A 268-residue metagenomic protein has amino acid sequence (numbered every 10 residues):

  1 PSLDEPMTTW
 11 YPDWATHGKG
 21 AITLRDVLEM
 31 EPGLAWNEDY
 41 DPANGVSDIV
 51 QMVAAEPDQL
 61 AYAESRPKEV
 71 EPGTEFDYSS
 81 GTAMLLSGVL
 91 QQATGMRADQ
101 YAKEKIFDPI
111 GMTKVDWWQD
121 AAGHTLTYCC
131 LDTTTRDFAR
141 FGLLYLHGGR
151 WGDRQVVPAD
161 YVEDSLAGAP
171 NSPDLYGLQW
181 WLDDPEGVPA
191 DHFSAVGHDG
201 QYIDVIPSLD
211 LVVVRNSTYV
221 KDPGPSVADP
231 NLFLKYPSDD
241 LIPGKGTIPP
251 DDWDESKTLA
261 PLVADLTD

Functional and structural regions predicted by a protein language model:
P1, V27, F76-I106, F138-L144 (+1 more regions): Alpha-helical scaffold elements that line and support the substrate/ligand-binding pocket of soluble hydrolases
P1-A35, S65, M96-C129, T133: Active-site helix/loop module of the DD-peptidase/beta-lactamase fold, centered on the serine-lysine SxxK catalytic
D4, H17-A21, M52-E56, E75-A83 (+3 more regions): Solvent-exposed, acidic/flexible segments
N44-G45, R66-P72, T82-M84, D120-L126 (+1 more regions): Flexible glycine/proline-enriched surface loops and loop-helix/loop-strand junctions
N44-R66: Amphipathic alpha-helical interface segments
V70-Y78, L126-D132, A195-Y202: Solvent-exposed loop and edge beta-strand segments that line ligand/cofactor-binding and catalytic clefts
K114-V115, E163-V212: Active-site Gly/Thr loop motif
A195-D268: Structured C-terminal helix/loop/strand segments within mature extracytoplasmic catalytic/sensor domains
